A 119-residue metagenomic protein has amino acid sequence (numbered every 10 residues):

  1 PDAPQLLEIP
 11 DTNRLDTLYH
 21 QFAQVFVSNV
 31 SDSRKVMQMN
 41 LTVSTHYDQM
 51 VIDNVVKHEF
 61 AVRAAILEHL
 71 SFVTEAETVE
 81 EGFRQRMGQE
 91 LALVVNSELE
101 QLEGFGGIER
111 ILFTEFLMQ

Functional and structural regions predicted by a protein language model:
P1-Q119: Flexible, low-complexity charged segments
